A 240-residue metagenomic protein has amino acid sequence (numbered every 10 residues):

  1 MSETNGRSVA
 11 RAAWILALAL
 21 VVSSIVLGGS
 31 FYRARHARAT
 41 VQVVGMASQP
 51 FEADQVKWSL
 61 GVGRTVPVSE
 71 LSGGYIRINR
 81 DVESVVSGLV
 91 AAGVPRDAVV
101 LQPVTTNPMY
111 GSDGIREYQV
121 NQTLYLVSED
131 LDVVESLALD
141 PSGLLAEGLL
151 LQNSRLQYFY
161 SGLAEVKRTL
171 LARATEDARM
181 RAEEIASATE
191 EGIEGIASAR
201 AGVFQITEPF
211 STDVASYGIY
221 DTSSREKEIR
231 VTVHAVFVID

Functional and structural regions predicted by a protein language model:
S2-D240: Short, charge-dense linear interaction motifs
